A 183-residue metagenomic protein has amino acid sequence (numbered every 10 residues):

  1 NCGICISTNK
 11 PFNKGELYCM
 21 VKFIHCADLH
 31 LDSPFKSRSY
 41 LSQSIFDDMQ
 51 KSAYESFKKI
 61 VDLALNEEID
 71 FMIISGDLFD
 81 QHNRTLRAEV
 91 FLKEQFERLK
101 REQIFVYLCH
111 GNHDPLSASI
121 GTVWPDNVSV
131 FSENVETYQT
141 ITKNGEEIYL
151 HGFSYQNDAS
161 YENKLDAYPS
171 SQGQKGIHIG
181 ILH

Functional and structural regions predicted by a protein language model:
C2-C5, C19: Cysteine-centered motifs
P11: Cationic, low-complexity basic patches in intrinsically disordered or flexible, solvent-exposed regions
G15-E89: N-terminal active-site segment of His-dependent metallophosphoesterases
F71, H82-H183: His/Asp/Glu-rich metal-coordinating catalytic cores of metallo-dependent phosphodiesterases/hydrolases acting on
